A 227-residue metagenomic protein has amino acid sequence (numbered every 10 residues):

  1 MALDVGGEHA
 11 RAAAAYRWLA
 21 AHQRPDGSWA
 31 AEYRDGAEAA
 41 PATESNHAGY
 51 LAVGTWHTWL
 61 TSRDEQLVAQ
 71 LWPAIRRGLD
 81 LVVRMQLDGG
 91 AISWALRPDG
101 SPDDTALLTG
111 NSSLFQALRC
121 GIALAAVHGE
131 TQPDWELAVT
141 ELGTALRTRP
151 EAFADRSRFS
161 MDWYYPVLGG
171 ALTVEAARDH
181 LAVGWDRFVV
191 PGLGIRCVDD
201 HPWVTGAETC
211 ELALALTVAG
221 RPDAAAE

Functional and structural regions predicted by a protein language model:
M1-L19, D162-G170, A213-R221: Alpha-helical support elements that line or immediately flank enzyme active sites and cofactor-binding pockets
M1-L87, N111, A226: Aromatic-rich carbohydrate-recognition surfaces in CAZymes
D4, L60-R63, Q116-R119, A126 (+1 more regions): Hydrophobic/aromatic side-chain positions at a characteristic register within alpha-helices of tetratricopeptide repeats
E8, D64, E130-T131, R221: Residues in the short coil linking paired helices within alpha-helical repeat scaffolds
S45-N46, A69-C120, A125-C210: Extended ligand-binding clefts on enzyme/binding-domain cores
V53, H57, A123, E211-L214: Residue-level recognition of tetratricopeptide repeat
T205-E227: C-terminal hydrophobic structural anchor segments that stabilize assembly/packing rather than catalytic chemistry
